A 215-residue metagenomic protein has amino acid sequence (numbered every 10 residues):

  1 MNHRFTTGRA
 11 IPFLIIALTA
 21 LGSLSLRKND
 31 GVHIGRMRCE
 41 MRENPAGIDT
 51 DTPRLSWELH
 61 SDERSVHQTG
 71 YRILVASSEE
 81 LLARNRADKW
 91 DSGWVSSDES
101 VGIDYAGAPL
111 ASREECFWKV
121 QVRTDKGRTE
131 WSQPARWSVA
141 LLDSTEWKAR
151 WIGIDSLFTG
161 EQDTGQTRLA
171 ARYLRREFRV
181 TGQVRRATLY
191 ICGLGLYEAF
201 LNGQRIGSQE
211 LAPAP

Functional and structural regions predicted by a protein language model:
T7-A10, L14-H33: Bacterial Sec-dependent signal peptides at the C-terminal "C-region" and cleavage site
N29-R64, P134-D143: Pro/Thr/Ser/Gly-rich low-complexity, intrinsically disordered linker/stalk tracts
D51-L55, L174, R185-A187: Structural beta-strand segments of beta-rich domains
L59, S65-E115, Q121, D125-W131 (+1 more regions): Recognizes extended acidic, P/S/T-rich segments that occur within or adjacent to Ig-like beta-sandwich modules
D104-P109, L201-P215: Beta-strand-rich ligand-recognition modules
V139-D163: Low-complexity, Pro/Ser/Thr- and charge-rich linker/hinge segments at domain boundaries
R168-V180: Short beta-strands within extracellular/lumenal beta-sheet-rich domains
F178-T181, R185-G203: Aromatic-lined ligand-binding clefts that engage carbohydrates, nucleic acids, or primary amines
